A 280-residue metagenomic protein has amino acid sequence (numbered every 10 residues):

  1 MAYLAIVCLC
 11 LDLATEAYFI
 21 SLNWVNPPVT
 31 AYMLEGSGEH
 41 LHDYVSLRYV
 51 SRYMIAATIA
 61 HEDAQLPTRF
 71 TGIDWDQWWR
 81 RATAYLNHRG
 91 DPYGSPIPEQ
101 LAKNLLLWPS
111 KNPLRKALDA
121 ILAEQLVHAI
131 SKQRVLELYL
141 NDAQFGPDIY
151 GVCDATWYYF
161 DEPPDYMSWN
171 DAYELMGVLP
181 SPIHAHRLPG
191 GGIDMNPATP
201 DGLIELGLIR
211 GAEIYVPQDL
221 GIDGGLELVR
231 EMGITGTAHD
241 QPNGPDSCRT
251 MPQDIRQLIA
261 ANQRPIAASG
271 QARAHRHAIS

Functional and structural regions predicted by a protein language model:
M1-S280: Juxtamembrane regions of bacterial inner-membrane/periplasmic proteins, predominantly the peptidoglycan biogenesis
